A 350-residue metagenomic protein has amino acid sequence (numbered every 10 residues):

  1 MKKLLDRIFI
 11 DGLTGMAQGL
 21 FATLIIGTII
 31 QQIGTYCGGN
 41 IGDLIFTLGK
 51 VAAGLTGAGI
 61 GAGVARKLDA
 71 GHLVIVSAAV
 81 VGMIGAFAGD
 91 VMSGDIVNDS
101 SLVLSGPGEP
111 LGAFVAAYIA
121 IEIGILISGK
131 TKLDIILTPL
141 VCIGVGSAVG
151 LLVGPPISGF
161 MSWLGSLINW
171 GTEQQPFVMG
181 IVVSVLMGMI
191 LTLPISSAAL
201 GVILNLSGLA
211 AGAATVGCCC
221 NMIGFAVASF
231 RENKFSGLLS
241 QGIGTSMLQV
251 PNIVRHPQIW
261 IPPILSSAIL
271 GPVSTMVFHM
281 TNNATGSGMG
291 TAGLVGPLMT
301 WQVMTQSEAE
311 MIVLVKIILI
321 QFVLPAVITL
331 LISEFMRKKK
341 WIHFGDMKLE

Functional and structural regions predicted by a protein language model:
M1-E350: Pore-lining transmembrane helices
